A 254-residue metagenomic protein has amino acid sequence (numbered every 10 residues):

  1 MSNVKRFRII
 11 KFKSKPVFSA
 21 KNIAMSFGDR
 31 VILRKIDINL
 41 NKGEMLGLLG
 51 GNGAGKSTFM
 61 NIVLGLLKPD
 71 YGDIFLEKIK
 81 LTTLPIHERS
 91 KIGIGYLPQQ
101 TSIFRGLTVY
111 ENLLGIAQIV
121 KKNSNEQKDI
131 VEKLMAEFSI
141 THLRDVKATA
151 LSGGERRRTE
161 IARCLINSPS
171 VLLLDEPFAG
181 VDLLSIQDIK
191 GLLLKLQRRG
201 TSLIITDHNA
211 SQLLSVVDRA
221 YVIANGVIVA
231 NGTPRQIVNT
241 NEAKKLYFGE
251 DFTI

Functional and structural regions predicted by a protein language model:
F18-A20, L33: Conserved structural motif at the start of ABC-family nucleotide-binding domains
L49-G51: The feature captures the beta-strand-to-loop junction immediately N-terminal to the Walker
L64: Helix-to-loop junction immediately C-terminal to a conserved catalytic motif
L114, N125-L143, L194, E242: Conserved ABC ATPase "signature" region
K147-L151, E155: Conserved ABC ATPase signature
S168: Conserved catalytic motifs of ABC-family nucleotide-binding domains
L172-E176: Catalytic Walker B motif of ABC-type/P-loop ATPase nucleotide-binding domains
